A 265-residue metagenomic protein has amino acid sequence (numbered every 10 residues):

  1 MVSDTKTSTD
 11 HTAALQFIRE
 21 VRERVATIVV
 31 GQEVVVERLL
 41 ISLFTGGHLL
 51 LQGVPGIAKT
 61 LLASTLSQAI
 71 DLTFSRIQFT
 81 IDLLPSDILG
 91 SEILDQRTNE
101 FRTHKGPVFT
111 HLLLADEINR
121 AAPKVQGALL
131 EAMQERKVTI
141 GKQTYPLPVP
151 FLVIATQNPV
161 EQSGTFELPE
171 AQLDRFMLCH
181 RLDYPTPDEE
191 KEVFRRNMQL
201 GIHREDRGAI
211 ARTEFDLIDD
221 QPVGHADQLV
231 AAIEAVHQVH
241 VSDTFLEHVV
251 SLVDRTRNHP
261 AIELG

Functional and structural regions predicted by a protein language model:
H11-I57, D254: Pre-Walker A (pre-P-loop) alpha-helix and adjacent loop at the N terminus of AAA/AAA+ ATPase modules, a conserved
R38-I41, L94-L114: Conserved alpha-helical scaffold flanking the Walker A/P-loop in AAA+ ATPase domains
L43-T80: Walker A/P-loop
L72, E167-D183, L200-R204: A short helix-turn-beta junction within AAA+ P-loop NTPase domains corresponding to the substrate/partner-engaging
Q78-L83, M177-E189, D220, V239-V241: Conserved AAA+ ATPase "SRH/arginine-finger" region at the nucleotide-binding site
R102-H111, I140-Q157, L168-M177, G265: AAA+/SF3 P-loop NTPase mechanochemical coupling elements
F109-Q134, S163-Q172, Y184-F194: Conserved AAA+/SF3 P-loop NTPase catalytic/coupling segment centered on the Walker-B
R204-G265: Basic, amphipathic alpha-helical bundle interface domains used for macromolecular binding and assembly
